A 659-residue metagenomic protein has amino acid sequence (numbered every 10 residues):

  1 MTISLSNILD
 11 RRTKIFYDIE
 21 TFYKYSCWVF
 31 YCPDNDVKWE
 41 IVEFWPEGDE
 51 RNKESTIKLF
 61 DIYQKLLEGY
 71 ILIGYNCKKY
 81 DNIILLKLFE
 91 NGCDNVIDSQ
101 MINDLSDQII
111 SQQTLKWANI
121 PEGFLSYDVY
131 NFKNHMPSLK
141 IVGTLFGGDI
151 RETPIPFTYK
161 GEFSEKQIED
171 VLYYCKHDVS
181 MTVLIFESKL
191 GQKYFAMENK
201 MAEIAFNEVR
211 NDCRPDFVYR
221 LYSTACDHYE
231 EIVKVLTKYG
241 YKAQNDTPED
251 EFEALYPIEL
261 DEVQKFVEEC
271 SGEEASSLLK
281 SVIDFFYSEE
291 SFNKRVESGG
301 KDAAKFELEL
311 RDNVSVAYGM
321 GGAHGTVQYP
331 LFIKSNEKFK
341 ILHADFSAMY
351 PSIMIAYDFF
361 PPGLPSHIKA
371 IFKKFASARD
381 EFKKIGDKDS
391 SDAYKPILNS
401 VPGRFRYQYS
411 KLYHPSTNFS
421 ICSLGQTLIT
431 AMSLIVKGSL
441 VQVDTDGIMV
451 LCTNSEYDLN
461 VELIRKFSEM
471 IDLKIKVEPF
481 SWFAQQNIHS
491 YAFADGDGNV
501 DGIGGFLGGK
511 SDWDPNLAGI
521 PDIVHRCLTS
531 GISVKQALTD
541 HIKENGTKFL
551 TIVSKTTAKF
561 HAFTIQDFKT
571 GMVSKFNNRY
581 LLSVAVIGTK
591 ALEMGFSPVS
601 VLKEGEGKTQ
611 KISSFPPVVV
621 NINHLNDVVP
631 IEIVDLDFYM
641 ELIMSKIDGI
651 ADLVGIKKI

Functional and structural regions predicted by a protein language model:
M1-R12: N-terminal accessory regions of nucleic-acid-interacting proteins
T2, L145-T153, Y159-A348, A431 (+4 more regions): Conserved "right-hand" nucleotidyltransferase catalytic core of DNA-directed polymerases
R12-T21, S126-D128, L342-A344: Two-metal-ion RNase H-like nuclease active-site motif
T21-F22, C77-D81, F132, G191 (+1 more regions): Short, solvent-exposed loop/turn segments at secondary-structure junctions
Y23-W28: Short N-terminal binding/cap micro-motifs at the start of the first secondary-structure element
V37-I141: Conserved DEDDh/DEDDy metal-dependent 3′-5′ exonuclease domain
Y130, H135-S138, P156-E162, D312-L434 (+2 more regions): Helical catalytic core of nucleic-acid polymerases
K242-A243, A254-P257, Q264-F266, E289 (+2 more regions): C-terminal, non-catalytic extensions of nucleic-acid polymerases
